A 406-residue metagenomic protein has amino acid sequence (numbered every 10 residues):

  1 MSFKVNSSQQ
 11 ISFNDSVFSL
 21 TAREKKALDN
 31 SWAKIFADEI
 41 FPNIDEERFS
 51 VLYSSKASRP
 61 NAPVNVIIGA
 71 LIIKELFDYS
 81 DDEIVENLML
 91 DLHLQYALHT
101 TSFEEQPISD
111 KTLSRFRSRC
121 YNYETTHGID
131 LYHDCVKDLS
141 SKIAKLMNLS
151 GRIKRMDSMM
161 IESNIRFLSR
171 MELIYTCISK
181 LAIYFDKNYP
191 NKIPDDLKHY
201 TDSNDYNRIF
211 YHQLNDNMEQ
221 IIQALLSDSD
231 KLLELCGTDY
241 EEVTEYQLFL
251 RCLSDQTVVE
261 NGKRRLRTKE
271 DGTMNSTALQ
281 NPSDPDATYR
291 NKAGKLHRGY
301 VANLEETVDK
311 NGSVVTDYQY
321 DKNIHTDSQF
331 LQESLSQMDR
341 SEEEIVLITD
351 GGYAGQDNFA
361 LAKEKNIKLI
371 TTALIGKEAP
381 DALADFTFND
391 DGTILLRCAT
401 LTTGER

Functional and structural regions predicted by a protein language model:
M1-I40: Charged, often Cys/His-bearing segments associated with DNA-binding zinc-finger transcription factors
S2-S7, S141, K145, K365-R406: An anionic, glycine-rich sequence signature occurring as long contiguous blocks
K26-G69: Basic, short loop/linker segments at the boundary and entry of helix-turn-helix/winged-helix-like folds
S58-A62, E75, L92, I348-Q356 (+1 more regions): Acidic, metal-coordinating catalytic cores used for nucleic-acid/nucleotide bond scission and strand-transfer chemistry
I68-D78: Alpha-helical support elements that line or immediately flank enzyme active sites and cofactor-binding pockets
E86-M89, I108-I345, L361: Polybasic low-complexity intrinsically disordered regions
H93-T112: Short, positively charged loop/turn segments that connect secondary-structure elements
S336-V346, G351-G376: RNase H-like DDE/DDD metal-dependent nuclease/strand-transfer catalytic core used by mobile genetic elements
